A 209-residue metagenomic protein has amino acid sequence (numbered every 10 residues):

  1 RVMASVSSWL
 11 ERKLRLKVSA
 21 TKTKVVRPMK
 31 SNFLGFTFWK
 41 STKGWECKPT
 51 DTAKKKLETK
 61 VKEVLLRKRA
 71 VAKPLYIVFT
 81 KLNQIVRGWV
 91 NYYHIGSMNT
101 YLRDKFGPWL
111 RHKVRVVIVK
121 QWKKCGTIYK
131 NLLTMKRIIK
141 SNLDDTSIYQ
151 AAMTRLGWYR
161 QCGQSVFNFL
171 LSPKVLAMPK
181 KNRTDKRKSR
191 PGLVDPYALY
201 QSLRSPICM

Functional and structural regions predicted by a protein language model:
R1-M209: Non-catalytic terminal/accessory segments
